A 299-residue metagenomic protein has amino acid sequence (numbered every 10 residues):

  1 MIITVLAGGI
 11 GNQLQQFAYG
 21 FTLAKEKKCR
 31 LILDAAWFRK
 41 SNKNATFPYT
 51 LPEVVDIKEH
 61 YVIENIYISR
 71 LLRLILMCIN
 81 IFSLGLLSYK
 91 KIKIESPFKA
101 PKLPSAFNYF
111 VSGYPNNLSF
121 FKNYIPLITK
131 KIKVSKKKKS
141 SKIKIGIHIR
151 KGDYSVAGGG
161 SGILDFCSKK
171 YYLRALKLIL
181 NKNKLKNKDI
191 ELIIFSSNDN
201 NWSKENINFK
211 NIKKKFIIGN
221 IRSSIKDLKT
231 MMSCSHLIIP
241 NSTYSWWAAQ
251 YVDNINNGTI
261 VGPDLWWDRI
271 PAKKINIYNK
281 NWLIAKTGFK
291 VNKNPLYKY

Functional and structural regions predicted by a protein language model:
M1-I3: Extreme N-terminal starter segment of soluble prokaryotic enzymes
V5-Q15: A short, glycine/small-residue-rich beta-strand->loop->alpha-helix junction that serves as a flexible
I10, K184-K274: Donor-binding and catalytic core of enzymes assembling or modifying cell-surface/extracellular glycoconjugates
Q15-K25, Y172-L180: Histidine-anchored nucleotide/phosphate-binding helix
C29-K40: A short beta-strand-loop structural module common to alpha/beta enzyme folds
I32, G146, E191-I193: A structural signal for isolated positions on well-ordered beta-strands in alpha/beta enzyme cores
S41-D189, Y278, A285-Y299: Secretory-pathway luminal glycosyltransferase catalytic domains
